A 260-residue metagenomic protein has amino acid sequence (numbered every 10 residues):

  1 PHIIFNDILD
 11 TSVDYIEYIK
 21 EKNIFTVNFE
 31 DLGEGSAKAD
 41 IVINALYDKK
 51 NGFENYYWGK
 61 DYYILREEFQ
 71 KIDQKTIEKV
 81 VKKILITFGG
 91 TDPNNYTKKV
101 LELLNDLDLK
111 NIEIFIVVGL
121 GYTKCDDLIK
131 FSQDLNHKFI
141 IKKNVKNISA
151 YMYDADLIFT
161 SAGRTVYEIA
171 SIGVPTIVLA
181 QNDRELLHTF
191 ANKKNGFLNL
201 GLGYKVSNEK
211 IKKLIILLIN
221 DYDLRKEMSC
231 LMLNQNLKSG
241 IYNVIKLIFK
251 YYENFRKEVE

Functional and structural regions predicted by a protein language model:
P1-Y56: Active-site and donor-binding regions of nucleotide-sugar-utilizing enzymes
K38-N95, C125-D126: A nucleotide-sugar donor-handling region in carbohydrate enzymes
K82-A155: Donor-nucleotide binding loops and adjacent catalytic segments primarily of GT-B fold Leloir glycosyltransferases
Y153-R164: Acidic donor-binding loop of glycosyltransferase active sites
I158-T160, P175-R184: Short hydrophobic beta-strand element within catalytic cores of glycosyltransferases and related nucleotide-activated
N199, V206-D223: C-terminal "capping" alpha-helix adjacent to the active site of nucleotide-linked donor transferases in cell-envelope
L217, L224-K238: A short, well-ordered alpha-helix in the C-terminal region of glycosyltransferases
L237-E260: C-terminal alpha-helical cap of glycosyltransferases
